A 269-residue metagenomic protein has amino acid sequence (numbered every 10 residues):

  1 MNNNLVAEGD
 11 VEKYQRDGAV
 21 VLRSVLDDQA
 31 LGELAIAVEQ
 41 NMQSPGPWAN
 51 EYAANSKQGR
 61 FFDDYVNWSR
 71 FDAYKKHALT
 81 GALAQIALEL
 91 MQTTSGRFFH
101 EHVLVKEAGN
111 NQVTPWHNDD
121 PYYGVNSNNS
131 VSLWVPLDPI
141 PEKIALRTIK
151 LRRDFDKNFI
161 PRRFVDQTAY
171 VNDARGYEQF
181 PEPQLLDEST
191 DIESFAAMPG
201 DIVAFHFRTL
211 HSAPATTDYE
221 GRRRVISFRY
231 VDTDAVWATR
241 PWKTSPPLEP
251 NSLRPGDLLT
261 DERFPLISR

Functional and structural regions predicted by a protein language model:
M1-R16, L22-W116, Y122-G124, D257-L258: Non-heme Fe(II)-dependent double-stranded beta-helix
A19-V21, S132-P136, I192-S194, I202-A204 (+2 more regions): Conserved hydrophobic/aromatic beta-strand scaffold that supports enzyme active sites
W48-A49, A53-S56, F159-F164, I202-A204 (+1 more regions): Non-heme Fe(II)/2-oxoglutarate
L83, A108-N111, P139-E142, D154 (+3 more regions): Short, charged/polar surface micro-motifs in flexible loops or helix N-caps
H102, N118, V135-P139, K150: Short, structured patches in soluble enzyme cores that scaffold and shape functional sites
D119-P121, S130, S212-T216: Glycine-rich phosphate/pyrophosphate-binding beta-alpha loops
G124-E142, R229-D232: Short, conserved beta-strand element in jelly-roll/cupin
P141-L210: Double-stranded beta-helix
